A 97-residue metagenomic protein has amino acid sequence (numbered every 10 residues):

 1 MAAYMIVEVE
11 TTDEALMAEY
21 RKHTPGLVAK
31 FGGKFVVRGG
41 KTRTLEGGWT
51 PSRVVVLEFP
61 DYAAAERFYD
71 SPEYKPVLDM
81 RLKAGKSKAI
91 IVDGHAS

Functional and structural regions predicted by a protein language model:
M1-V54, E58-D70, D93-S97: Short S/T/G/P-rich N-terminal loop/turn motif that feeds into the first structured element of a domain
A65-I91: C-terminal structural segments of small proteins and small subunits
